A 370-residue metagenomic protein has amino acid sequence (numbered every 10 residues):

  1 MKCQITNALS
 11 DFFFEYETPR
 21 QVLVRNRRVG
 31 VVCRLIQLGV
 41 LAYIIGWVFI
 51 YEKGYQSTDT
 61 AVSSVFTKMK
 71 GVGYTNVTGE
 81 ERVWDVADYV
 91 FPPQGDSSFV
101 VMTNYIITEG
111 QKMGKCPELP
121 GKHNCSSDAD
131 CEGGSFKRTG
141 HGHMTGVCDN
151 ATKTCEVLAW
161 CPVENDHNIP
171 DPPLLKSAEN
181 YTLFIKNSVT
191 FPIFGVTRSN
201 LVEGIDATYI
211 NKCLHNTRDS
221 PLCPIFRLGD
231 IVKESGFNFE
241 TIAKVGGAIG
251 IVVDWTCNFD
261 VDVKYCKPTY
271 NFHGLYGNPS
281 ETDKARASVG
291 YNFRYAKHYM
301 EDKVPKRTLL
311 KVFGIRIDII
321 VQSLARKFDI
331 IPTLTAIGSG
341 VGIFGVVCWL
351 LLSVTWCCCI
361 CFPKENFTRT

Functional and structural regions predicted by a protein language model:
M1-F13, E17, T78, R82 (+4 more regions): Solvent-exposed, extramembrane regions of membrane proteins
K2-V24, V312-S323: Membrane-proximal N-terminal segments immediately preceding the first transmembrane helix
F14-Y16, K53-G71, L352-T370: Cytosolic juxtamembrane regulatory segments of membrane proteins
Q21-A42, L324: Membrane-interface recognition of transmembrane alpha-helix starts, especially the cytoplasmic loop-to-helix transition
R28, F49-T58, K327-I337: Membrane-lumen (extracellular) interface motif
L35, W255, G342: Residue-level signature of catalytic and energy-coupling elements of molecular machines, predominantly ATP/GTP-dependent
L38, A42-F272: Long, solvent-exposed, non-transmembrane segments immediately flanking or lying between transmembrane helices
C266-T370: Membrane-proximal extracellular juxtamembrane segment immediately upstream of a following transmembrane helix
